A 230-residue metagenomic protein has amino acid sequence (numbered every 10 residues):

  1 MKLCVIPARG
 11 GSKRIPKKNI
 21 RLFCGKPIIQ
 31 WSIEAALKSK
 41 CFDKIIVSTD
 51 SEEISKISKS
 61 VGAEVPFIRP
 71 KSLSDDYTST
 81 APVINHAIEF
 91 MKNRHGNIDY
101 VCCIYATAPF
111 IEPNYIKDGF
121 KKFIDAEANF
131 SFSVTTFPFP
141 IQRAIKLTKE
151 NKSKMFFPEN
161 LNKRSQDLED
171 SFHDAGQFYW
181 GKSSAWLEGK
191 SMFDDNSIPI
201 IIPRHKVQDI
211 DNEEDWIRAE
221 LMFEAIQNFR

Functional and structural regions predicted by a protein language model:
K2, D43, E64, D99 (+1 more regions): Conserved acidic residues
K2-S48: N-terminal glycine-rich phosphate-binding loop and ensuing alpha1 helix
C41-I46, N129, H205-K206: Short active-site oxyanion
E52-Y100, I111-N114, D118: Short phosphate-binding loop-to-helix
P82, H86, Y100, P109-N196: Conserved core of the sugar-phosphate nucleotidyltransferase
C102-I104: Short aromatic-hydrophobic micro-motifs that form the base-stacking/packing surface for donor nucleotide recognition
S171-R230: Conserved alpha/beta core of the MobA/IspD/sugar-nucleotide pyrophosphorylase nucleotidyltransferase superfamily
